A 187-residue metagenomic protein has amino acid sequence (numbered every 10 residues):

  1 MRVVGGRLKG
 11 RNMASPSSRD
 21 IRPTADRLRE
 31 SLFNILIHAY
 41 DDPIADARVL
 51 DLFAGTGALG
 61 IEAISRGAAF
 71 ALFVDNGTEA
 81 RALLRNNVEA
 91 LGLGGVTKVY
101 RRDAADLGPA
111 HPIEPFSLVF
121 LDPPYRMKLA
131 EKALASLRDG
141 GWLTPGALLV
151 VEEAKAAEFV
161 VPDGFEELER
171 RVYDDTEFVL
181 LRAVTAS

Functional and structural regions predicted by a protein language model:
M1-S187: Class I S-adenosyl-L-methionine-dependent methyltransferase catalytic core
